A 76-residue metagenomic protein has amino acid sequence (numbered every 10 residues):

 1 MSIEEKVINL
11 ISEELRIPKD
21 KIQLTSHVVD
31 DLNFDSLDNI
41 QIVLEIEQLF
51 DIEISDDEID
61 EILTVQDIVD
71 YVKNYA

Functional and structural regions predicted by a protein language model:
S2-F34, Q41-V43, Q48-A76: Phosphopantetheine-dependent thiolation modules in NRPS/PKS and related acyl-activating systems
